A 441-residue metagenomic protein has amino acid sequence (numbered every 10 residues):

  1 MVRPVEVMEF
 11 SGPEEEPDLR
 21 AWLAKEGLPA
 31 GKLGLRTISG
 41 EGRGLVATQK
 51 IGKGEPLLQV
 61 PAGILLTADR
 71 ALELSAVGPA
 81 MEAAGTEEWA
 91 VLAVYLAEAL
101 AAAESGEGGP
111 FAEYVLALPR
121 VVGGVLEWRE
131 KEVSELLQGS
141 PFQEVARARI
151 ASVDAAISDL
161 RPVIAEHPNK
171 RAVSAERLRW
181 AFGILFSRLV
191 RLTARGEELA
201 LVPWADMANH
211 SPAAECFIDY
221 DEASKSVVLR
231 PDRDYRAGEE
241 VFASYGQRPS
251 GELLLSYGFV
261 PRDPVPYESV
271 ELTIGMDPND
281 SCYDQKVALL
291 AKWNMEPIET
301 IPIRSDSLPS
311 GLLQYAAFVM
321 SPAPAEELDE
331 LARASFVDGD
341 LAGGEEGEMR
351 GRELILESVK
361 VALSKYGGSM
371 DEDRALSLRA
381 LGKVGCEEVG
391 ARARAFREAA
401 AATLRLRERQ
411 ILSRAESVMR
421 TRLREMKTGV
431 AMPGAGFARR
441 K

Functional and structural regions predicted by a protein language model:
V2-I64, D69-E73, A99-K441: Long, positively charged leader/targeting segments at protein N-termini
A76-P79, A84-E88: Intrinsically disordered, low-complexity polar regions and short flexible loop motifs
